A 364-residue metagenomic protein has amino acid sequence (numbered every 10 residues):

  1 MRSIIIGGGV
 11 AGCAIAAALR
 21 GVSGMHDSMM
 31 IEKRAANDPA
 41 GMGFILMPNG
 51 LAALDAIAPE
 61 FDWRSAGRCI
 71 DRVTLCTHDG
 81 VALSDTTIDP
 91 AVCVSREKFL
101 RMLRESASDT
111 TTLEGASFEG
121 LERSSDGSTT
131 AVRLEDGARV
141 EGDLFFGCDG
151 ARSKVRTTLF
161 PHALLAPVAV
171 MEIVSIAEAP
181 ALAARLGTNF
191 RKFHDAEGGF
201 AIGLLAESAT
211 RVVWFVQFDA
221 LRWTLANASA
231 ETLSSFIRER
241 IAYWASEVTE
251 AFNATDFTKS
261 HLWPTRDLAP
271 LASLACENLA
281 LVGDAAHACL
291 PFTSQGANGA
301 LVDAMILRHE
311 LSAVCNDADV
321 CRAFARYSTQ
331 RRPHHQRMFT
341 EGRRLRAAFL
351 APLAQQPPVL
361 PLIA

Functional and structural regions predicted by a protein language model:
R2-S3, R20, M47-E178, L221-T224 (+2 more regions): Conserved N-terminal helical subregion
I4, M29-M30, T111, V213: A structural signal for isolated positions on well-ordered beta-strands in alpha/beta enzyme cores
I5-V22, I31, F146-G147, F257-R344: Conserved mid-domain beta->alpha element of the FAD-binding
A11, A36, R152: Conserved Rossmann-like nucleotide-cofactor binding loop
A18-M42: Glycine-rich FAD pyrophosphate-binding loop
A82-P90, V94-L100, D136-A138, E178-K259: Conserved FAD/dinucleotide-binding core of flavoprotein oxidoreductases
S153, E172-V174, G199-I202, A286-H287: Histidine-centered metal-chelating micro-motifs
R346-A364: C-terminal domain-closing interface element
